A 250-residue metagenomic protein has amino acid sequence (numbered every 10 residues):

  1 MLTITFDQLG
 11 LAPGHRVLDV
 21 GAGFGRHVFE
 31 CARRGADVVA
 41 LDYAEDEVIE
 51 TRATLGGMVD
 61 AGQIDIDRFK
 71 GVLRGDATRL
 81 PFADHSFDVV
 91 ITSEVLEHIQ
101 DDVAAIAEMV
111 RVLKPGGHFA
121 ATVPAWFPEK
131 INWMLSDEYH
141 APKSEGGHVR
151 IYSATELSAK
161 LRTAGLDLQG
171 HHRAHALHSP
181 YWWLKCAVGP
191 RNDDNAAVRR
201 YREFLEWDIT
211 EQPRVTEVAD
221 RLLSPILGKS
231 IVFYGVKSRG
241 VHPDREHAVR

Functional and structural regions predicted by a protein language model:
M1-A83, V89-S93, V103-I106, N195-T210 (+3 more regions): Conserved N-terminal segment of class I S-adenosyl-L-methionine
V28, E45, I99-Q100, V123 (+1 more regions): A structural helix-start
R52, K130-L135, Y181-K185: Short aromatic-enriched loop/helix-cap "lid" or pocket-rim segments at secondary-structure transitions that line
S93-L96, T122: Residues lining the SAM
V103-H118: A short glycine-rich, Lys/Arg-flanked "PGG" loop and its adjoining helix->strand segment in the class I
F119-H148: Conserved class I S-adenosyl-L-methionine
H148-A164: Short alpha-helix
G170-W207, K229-S230: Conserved catalytic loop of SAM-dependent methyltransferase domains
